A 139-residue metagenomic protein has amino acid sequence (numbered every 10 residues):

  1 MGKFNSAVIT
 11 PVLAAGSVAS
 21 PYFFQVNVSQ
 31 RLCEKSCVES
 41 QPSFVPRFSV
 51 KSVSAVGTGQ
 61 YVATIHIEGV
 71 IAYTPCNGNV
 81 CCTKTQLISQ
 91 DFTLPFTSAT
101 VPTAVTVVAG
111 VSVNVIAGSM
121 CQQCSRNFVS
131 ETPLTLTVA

Functional and structural regions predicted by a protein language model:
M1-A139: Viral structural modules
